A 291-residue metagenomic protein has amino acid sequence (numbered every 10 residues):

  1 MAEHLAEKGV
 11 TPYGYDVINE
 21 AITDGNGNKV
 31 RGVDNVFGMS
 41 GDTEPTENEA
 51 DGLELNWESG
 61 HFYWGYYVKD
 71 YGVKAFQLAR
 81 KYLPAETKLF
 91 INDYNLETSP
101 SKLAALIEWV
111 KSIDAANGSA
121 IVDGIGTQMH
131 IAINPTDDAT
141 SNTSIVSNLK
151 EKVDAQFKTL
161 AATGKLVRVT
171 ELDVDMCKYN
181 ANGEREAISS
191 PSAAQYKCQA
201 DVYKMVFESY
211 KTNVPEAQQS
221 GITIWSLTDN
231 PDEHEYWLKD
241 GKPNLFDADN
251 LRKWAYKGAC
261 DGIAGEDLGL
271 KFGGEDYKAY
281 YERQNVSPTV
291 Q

Functional and structural regions predicted by a protein language model:
M1: Glycine-rich anion/phosphate-binding loops
H4-E7, D16, E20-G65, L78 (+2 more regions): Aromatic-rich peripheral "rim/lid" segments of glycoside hydrolase catalytic domains that contact and position glycan
E7-G14, L83-L89, G118-G124, A161-R168 (+1 more regions): Loop/turn elements at helix/coil->beta-strand transitions in domains of secreted/extracellular proteins
P12-N19, F62-L103, R168-L172, G221-L227: Aromatic-lined carbohydrate-recognition surfaces of secreted/lumenal glycan-active proteins
N26-V30, A75, S99-A116, V146: Distinct, well-ordered alpha-helical segments
Y67-D70, E97-E108, I131-V153: Active-site glycine- and acidic-residue-rich loops that bind and position anionic ligands or nucleotide-like cofactors
Y94-N95, Q128-A132, L172-D175: Histidine- and/or cysteine-centered catalytic micro-motif in compact active-site loops
D123, M129, T223-S226: Glycan-recognition surfaces
